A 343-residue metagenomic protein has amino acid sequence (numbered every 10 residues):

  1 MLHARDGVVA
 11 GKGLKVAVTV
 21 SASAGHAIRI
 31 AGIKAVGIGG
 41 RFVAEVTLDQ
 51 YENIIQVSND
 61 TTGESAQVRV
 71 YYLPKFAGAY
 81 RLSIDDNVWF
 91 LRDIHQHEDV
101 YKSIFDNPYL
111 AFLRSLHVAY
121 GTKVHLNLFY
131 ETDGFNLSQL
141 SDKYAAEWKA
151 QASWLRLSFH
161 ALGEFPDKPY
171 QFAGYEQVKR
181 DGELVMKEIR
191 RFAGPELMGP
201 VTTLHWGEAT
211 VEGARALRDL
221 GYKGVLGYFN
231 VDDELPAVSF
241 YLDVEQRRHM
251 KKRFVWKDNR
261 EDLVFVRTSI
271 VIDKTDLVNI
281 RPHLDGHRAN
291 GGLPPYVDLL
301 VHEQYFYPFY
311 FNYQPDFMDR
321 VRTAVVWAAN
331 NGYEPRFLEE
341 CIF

Functional and structural regions predicted by a protein language model:
M1-K12: Short, compositionally biased P/S/T/A/G/V-rich stretches that sit at domain boundaries
V16-A22: Aromatic/hydrophobic beta-strand junction motif of beta-rich domains
G40-A44: Short strand-edge motifs at loop-to-beta-strand transitions and within beta-strands of extracellular beta-rich domains
E45-I54: Surface-exposed, short loops/turns at beta-strand junctions within beta-sandwich domains
Q67-A150: Active-site beta->alpha N-cap acidic-glycine motif
G121-T210, D232-P236, V301-Y307: Metal-dependent polysaccharide deacetylase catalytic core of the NodB/CE4 family, i.e., the active-site-bearing domain
G134-S138, G194-L197, W206-V301: Active-site-adjacent pocket scaffolds in enzyme catalytic domains
V225-F229, D298-F343: C-terminal domain-boundary segment and adjacent tail
